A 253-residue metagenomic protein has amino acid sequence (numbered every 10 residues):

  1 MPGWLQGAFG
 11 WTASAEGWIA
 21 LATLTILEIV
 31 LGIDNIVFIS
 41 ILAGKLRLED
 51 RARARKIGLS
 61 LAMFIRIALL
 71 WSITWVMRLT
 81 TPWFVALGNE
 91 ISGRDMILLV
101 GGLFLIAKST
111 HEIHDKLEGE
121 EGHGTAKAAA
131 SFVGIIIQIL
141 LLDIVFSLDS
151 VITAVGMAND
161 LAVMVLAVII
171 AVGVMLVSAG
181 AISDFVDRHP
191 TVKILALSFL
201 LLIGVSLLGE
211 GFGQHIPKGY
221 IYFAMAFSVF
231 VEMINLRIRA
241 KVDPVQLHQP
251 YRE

Functional and structural regions predicted by a protein language model:
M1-E253: Multi-pass alpha-helical transmembrane bundle typical of ion/small-solute transporters and intramembrane aspartyl
